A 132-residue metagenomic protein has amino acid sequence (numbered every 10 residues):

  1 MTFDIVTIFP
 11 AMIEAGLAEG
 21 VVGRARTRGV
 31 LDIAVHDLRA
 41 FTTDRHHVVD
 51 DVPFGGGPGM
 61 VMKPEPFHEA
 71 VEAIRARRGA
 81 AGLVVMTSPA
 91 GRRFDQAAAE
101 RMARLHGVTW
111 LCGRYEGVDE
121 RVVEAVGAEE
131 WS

Functional and structural regions predicted by a protein language model:
M1-R78: N-terminal nucleotide/polyanion-binding subdomain common to many enzyme families
M62-R114, D119: S-adenosyl-L-methionine/SAH cofactor-binding core of RNA-modifying enzymes
V122-V123: Gly/Ser-rich oxyanion-binding loop with an adjacent helix/lid that shapes the negatively charged ligand pocket
G127-S132: A contiguous pocket-lining binding segment that forms or flanks enzyme active sites
